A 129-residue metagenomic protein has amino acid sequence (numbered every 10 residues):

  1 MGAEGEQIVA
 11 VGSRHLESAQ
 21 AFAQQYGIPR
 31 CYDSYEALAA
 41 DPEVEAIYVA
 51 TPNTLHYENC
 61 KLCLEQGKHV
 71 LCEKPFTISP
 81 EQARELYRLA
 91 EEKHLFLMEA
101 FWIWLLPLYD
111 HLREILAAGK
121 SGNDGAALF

Functional and structural regions predicted by a protein language model:
M1-Y26: N-terminal Rossmann-like dinucleotide-binding module
Q7-I8, G27, E43, K120-N123: Short loop/turn motifs at secondary-structure junctions
V11, I47, A127: Receiver (REC) domain switch-region micro-motif
H15, P52, P75, F101-W104: Structured beta->alpha junctions
Q20, Y35-A39, R113: Short hydrophobic/charged patches on amphipathic alpha-helices used for structural packing and interfaces
Y26-L89: Beta-loop-alpha module in the N-terminal Rossmann-like domain of NAD(P)-dependent dehydrogenases, especially those
I78-F129: A contiguous active-site-proximal alpha/beta segment in oxidoreductase catalytic domains
